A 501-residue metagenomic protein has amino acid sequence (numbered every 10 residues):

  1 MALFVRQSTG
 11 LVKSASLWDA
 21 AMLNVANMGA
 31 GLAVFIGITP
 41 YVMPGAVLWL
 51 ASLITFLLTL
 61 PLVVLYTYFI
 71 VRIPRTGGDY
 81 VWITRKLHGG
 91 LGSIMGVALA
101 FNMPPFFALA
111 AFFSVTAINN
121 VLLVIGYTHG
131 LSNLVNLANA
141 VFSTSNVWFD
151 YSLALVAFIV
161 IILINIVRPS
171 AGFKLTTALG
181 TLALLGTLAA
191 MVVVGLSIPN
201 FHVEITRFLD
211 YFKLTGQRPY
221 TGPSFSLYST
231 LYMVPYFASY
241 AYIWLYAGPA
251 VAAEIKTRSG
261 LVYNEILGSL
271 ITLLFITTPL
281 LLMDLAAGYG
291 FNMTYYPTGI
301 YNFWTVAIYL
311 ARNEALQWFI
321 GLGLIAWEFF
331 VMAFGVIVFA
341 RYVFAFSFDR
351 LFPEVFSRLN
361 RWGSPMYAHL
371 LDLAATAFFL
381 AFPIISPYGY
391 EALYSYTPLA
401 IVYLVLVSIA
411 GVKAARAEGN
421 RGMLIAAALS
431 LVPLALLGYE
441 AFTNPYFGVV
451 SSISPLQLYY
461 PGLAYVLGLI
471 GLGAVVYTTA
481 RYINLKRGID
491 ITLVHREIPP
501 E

Functional and structural regions predicted by a protein language model:
M1-W49, T59-V64, L209-T215, T479-E501: Membrane-interface "cap" regions at the ends of multi-pass membrane proteins
Q7-S14, G78, V167-A178, I243-T277 (+3 more regions): Hydrophobic, small-residue-rich membrane helices and short re-entrant helix-turn-helix hairpins that build
G37-S52, N139-V147, S170-L179, F319 (+5 more regions): Transmembrane helix-loop boundary segments of multi-pass membrane transporters
P40, P61-Y68, R72-F158, I325-Y342 (+1 more regions): Hydrophobic transmembrane alpha-helices that form the core helical bundles of multi-pass secondary transporters
L50, A190-S197, Y388-Y403, I409-K413 (+1 more regions): A generic transmembrane alpha-helix motif of multi-pass inner-membrane proteins
V81-T84, H88, L123, H129 (+2 more regions): TM-loop-TM module centered on a large, flexible mid-protein loop between adjacent transmembrane helices in multi-pass
G130-V141, N146-W148, T177-G321, I453-P455: Helix-loop-helix junctions that connect adjacent transmembrane segments in multi-pass membrane transporters
Y151-D210, I243, Y263-L270, T397-L406 (+2 more regions): Membrane-interface loop-to-helix entry segments
